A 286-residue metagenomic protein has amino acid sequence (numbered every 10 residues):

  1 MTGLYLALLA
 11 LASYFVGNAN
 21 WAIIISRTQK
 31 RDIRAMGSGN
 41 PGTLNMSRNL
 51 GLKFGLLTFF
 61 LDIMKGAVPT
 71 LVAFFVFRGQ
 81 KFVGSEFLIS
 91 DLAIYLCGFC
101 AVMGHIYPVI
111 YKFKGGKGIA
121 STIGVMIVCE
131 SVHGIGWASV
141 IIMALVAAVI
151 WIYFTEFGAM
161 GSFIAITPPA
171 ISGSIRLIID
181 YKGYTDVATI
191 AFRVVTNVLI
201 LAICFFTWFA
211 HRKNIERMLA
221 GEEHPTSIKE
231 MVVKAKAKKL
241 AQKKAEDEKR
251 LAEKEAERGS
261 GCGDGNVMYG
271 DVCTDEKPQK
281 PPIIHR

Functional and structural regions predicted by a protein language model:
M1-L8, L71-L96, V128-S139, I175-V198: Helix-coil boundary and interhelical linker segments in multi-pass alpha-helical membrane proteins
T2-T28: N-terminal signal-anchor transmembrane alpha helix
A22-S26, V102-F113, A147-E156, R212-E216: C-terminal ends of transmembrane helices
I23-G55, G115, E216-L240, K244: Cytosolic, membrane-interface loops and tails of multi-pass inner-membrane proteins
D32-G42, V109-I123, I127, G136-A138 (+1 more regions): Short, non-helical or kinked segments that cap or interrupt transmembrane helices
S47-L52, A73-V76, C100, I119-T155 (+1 more regions): Interfacial segments of multi-pass membrane proteins
R48-F74: Multi-pass membrane catalytic core of lipid/isoprenoid biosynthesis enzymes
K234-R286: Long, low-complexity, intrinsically disordered cytosolic termini of multi-pass membrane proteins
